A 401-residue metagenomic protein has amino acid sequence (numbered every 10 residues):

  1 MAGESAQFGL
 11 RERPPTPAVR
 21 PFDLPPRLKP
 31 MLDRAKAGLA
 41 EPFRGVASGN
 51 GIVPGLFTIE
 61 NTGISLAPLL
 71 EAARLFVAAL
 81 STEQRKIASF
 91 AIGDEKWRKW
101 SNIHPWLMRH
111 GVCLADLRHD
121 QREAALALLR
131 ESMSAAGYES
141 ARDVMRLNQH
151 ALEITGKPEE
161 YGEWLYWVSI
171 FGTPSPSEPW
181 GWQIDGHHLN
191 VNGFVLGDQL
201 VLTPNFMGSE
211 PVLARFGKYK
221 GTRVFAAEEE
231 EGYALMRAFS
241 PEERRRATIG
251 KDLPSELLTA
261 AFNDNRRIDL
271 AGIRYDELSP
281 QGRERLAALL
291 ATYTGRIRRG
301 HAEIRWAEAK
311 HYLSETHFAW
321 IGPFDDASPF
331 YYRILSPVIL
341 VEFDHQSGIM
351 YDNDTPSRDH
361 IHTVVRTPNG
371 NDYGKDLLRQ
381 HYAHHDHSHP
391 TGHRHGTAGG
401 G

Functional and structural regions predicted by a protein language model:
M1-A78, T82-S134, E139-G401: A cross-kingdom marker for long, charged
